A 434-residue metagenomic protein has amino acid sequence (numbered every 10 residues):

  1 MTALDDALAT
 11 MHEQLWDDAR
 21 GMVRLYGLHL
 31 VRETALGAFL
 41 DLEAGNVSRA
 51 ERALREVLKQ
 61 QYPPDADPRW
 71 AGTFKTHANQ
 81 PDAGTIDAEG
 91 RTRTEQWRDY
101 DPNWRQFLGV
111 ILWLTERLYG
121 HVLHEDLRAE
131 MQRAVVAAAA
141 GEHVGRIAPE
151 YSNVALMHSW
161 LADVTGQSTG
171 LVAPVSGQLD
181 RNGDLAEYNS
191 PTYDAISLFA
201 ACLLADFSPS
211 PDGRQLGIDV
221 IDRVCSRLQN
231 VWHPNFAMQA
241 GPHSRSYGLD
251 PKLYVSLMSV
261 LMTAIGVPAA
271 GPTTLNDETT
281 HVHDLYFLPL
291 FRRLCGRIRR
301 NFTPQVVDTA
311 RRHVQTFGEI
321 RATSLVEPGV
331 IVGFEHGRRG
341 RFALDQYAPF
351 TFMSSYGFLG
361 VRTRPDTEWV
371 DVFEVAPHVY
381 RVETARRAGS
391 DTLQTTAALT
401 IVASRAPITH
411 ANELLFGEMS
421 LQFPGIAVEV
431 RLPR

Functional and structural regions predicted by a protein language model:
M1-G120, D126-V144, P268-R434: Ser/Thr/Asn(+Pro)-rich, low-complexity disordered segments
G109-L114, A129-P304: Extracellular polysaccharide-recognition and catalytic grooves
